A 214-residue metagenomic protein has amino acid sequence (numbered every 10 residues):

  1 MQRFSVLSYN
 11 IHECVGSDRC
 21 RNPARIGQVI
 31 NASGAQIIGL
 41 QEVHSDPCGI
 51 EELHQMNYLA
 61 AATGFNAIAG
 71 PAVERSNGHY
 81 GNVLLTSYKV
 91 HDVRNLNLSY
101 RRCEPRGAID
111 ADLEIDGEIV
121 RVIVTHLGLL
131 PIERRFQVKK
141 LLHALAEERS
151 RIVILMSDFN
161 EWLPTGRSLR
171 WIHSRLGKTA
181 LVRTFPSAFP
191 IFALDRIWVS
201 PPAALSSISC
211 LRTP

Functional and structural regions predicted by a protein language model:
M1-I37, A61-A62, N66-A69, V73-P214: Active-site regions of metal-assisted phosphoester/phosphodiester hydrolases, unifying DNase/endonuclease modules
C14, Q41-C48: Active-site neighborhood of divalent metal-dependent phosphoester/pyrophosphate hydrolases
D46-M56: Short, flexible, glycine-rich and Lys/Arg-enriched loop motifs at helix boundaries that contact anionic partners
